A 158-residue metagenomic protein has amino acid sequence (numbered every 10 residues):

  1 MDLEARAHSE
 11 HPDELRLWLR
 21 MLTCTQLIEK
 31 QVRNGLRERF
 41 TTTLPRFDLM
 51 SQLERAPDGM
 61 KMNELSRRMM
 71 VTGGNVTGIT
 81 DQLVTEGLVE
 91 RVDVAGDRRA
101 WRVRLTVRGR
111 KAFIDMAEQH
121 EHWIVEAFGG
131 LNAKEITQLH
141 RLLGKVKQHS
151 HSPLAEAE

Functional and structural regions predicted by a protein language model:
M1-F40, E158: N-terminal leader segment of winged-helix/HTH proteins
M1-H11, A133-E158: C-terminal regulatory/oligomerization modules of transcriptional regulators
D2-R6, D81-R141: Charged, amphipathic alpha-helical coiled-coil/dimerization segments
W18, L22, Q26, M70 (+3 more regions): Short amphipathic alpha-helical segments with heptad-repeat character
Q26, K30-T72, E86, L154-E158: N-terminal helix-turn-helix DNA-binding core of bacterial DNA-binding proteins
I28, V32-G35, M69, A112 (+2 more regions): Alpha-helical linker/hinge and terminal dimerization helices associated with HTH transcriptional regulators
